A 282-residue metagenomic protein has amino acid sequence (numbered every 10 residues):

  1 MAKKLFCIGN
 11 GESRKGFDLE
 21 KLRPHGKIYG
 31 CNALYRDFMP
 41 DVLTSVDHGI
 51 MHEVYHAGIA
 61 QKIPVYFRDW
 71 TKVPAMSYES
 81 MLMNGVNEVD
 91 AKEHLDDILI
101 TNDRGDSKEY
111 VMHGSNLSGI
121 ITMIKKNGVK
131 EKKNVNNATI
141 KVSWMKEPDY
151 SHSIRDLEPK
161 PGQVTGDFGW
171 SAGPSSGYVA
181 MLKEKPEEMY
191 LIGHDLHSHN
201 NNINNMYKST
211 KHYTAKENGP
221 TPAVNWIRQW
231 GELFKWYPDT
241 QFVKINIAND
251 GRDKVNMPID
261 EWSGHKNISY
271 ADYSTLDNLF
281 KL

Functional and structural regions predicted by a protein language model:
M1-L282: Metal-ion/cofactor- or nucleotide/acyl-coenzyme-handling active-site neighborhoods
